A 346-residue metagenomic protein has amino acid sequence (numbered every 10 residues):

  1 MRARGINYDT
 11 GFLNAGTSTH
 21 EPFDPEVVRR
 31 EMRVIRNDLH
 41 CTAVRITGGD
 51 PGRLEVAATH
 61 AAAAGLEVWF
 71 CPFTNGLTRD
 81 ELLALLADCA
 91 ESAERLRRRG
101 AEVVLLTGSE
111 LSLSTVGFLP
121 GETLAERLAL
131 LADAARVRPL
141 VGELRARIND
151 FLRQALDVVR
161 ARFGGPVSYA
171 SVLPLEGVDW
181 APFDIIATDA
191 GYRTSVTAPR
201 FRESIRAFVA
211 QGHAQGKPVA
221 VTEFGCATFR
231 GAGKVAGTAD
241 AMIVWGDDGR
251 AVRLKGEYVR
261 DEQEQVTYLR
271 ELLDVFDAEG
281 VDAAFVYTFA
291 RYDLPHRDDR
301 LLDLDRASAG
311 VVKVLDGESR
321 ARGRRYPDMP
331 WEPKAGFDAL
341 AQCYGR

Functional and structural regions predicted by a protein language model:
M1-E55: Active-site-adjacent substrate/metal-binding segments within catalytic domains of carbohydrate-active enzymes
R4-N7, T17, V266, V275-E279 (+1 more regions): Aromatic-rich peripheral "rim/lid" segments of glycoside hydrolase catalytic domains that contact and position glycan
G16-R36, L82-A93, S171-D179, V266-L273: Short, acidic/polar
E31-A87, L140-S168: Aromatic-lined substrate-binding rim segments of carbohydrate-active enzymes
T42, E91-R145, S168-A170, P174-E176 (+1 more regions): Active-site groove signature of glycoside hydrolases
A43-E55, N75-A84, P174-V178, R193-E203 (+2 more regions): Acidic-and-aromatic substrate-binding clefts and catalytic sites of carbohydrate-active enzymes
G121-E143, K234-V259, A307-D316: A solvent-exposed, charged loop/short amphipathic helix patch at secondary-structure junctions
A161, V167, S171-L254, R270-D277 (+1 more regions): Glycoside hydrolase catalytic-domain groove-lining segments
